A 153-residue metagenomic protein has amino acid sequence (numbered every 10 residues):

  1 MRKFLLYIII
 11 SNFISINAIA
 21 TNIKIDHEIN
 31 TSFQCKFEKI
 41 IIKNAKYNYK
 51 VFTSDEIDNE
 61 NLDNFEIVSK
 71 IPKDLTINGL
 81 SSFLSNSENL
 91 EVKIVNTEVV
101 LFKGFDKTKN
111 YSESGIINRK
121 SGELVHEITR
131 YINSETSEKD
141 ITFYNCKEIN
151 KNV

Functional and structural regions predicted by a protein language model:
M1-I25: Classical Sec-dependent N-terminal signal peptides that target proteins to the secretory pathway
I23-Y49, C146: Tryptophan-anchored aromatic micro-motifs
D26-Q34, I94-G104, G122-V125: Short, hydrophobic/aromatic-rich segments at coil-to-beta transitions
K50-S87, E123-T129: N-terminal glycine/threonine-rich, aromatic-flanked beta-hairpin/loop signature
V51, S112-I117, T142-K147: Hydrophobic/aromatic beta-strand elements that line small-molecule binding cavities or substrate pockets in beta-rich
K70-I117: Contiguous, well-ordered beta-strand patches that form the walls/edges of small beta-barrel/beta-sandwich domains
N110-Y131: A short, solvent-exposed beta-edge/loop patch
I128-V153: Edge beta-strand at a domain terminus
